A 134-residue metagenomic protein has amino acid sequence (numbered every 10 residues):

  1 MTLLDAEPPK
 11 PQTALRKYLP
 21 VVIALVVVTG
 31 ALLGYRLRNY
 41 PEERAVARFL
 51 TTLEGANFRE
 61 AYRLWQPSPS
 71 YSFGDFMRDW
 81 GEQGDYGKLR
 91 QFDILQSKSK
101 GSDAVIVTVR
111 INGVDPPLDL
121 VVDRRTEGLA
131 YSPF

Functional and structural regions predicted by a protein language model:
T2-T51, G55: Short, low-complexity N-terminal intrinsically disordered segments enriched in polar/charged residues
P41, N57, Y71-D75: Alpha-helix capping and helix-coil boundary motifs
R48-T51, R63, R78, E82: Charged/polar, solvent-exposed surface patches and flexible loops
L53-S68: Short, well-ordered alpha-helical segments enriched in acidic and aromatic residues
A61, F73-G74, S132-F134: Short linear functional motifs in flexible/disordered or boundary regions
Y71-L89: Short, charge-rich amphipathic alpha-helical segments embedded in non-transmembrane helical bundles/solenoids
Y86-F134: Exposed beta-sheet edge and beta->alpha loop/turn motif
